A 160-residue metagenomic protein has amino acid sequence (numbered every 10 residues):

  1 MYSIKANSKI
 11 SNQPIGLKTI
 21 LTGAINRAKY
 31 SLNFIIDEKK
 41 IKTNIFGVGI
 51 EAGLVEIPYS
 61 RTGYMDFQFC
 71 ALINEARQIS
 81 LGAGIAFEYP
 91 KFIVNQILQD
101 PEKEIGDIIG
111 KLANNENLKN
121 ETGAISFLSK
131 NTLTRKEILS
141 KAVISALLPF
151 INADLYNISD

Functional and structural regions predicted by a protein language model:
M1-Q13: A short beta-strand-loop structural module common to alpha/beta enzyme folds
S11-D160: Anionic-ligand binding patches
